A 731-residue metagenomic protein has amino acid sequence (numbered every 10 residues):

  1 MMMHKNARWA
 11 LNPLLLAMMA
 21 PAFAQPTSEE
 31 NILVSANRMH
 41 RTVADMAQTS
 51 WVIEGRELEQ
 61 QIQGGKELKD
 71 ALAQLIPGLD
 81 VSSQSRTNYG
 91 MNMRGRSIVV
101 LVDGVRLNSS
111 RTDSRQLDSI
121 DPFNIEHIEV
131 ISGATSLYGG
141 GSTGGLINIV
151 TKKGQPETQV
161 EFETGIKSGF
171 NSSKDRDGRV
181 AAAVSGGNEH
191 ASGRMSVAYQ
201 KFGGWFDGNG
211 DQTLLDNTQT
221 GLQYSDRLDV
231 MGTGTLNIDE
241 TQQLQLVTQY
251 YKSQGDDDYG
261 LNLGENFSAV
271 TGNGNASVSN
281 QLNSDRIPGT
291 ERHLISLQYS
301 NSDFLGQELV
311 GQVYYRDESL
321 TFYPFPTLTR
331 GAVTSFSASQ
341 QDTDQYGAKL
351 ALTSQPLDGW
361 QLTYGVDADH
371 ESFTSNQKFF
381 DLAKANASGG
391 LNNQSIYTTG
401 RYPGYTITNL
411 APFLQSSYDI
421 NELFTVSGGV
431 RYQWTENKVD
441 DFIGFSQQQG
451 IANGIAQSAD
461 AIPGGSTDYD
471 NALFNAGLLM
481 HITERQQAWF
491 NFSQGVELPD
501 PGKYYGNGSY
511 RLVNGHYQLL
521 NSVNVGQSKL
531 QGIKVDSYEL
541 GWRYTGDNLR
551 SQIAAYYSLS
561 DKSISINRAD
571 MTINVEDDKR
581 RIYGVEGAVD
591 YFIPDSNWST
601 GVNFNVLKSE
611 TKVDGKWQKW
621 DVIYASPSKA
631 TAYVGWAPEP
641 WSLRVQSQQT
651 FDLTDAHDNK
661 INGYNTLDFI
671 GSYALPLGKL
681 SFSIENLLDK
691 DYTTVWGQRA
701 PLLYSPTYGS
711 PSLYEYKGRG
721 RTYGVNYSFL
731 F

Functional and structural regions predicted by a protein language model:
S35, K69-R106, E126: Extracytoplasmic beta-strand/coil segments of soluble accessory domains associated with Gram-negative outer-membrane
V105-S132, A182: Short acidic/polar hinge/loop motifs at secondary-structure boundaries that mediate gating or recognition
I120-E163, L730: A beta-strand signature from Gram-negative outer-membrane beta-barrel systems, especially the internal plug domain
E163, D419-V426, T435, T545-A569 (+2 more regions): Gram-negative outer-membrane beta-barrel transporters
S173-F202, D211-D258, T290-D303, P356 (+3 more regions): Transmembrane beta-barrel wall of Gram-negative outer-membrane proteins
G221-Q223, T241-S296, E318-L328, S335-Q341: Flexible loop and strand-edge segments within Gram-negative outer membrane beta-barrel domains
Q298-S302, G306-P326, H481, Q487-S493 (+4 more regions): Membrane-embedded beta-barrel scaffold of Gram-negative outer-membrane proteins
V496, D652-T654, S672-F731: C-terminal beta-signal and adjacent terminal beta-strands/loops of Gram-negative outer-membrane beta-barrel proteins
